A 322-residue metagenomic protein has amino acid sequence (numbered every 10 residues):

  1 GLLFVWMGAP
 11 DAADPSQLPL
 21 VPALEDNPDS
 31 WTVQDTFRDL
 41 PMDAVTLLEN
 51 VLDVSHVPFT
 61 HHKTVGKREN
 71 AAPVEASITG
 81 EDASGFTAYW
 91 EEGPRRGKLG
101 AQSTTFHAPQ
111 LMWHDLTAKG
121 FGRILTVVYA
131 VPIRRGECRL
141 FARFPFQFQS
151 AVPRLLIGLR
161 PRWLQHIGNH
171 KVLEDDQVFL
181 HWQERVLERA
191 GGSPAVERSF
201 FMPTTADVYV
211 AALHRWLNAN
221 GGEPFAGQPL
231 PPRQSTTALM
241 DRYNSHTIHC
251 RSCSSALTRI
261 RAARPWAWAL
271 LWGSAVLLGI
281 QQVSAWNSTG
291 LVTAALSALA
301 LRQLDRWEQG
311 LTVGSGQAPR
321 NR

Functional and structural regions predicted by a protein language model:
F4, D11-R322: C-terminal catalytic domain of Rieske-type non-heme iron oxygenases
